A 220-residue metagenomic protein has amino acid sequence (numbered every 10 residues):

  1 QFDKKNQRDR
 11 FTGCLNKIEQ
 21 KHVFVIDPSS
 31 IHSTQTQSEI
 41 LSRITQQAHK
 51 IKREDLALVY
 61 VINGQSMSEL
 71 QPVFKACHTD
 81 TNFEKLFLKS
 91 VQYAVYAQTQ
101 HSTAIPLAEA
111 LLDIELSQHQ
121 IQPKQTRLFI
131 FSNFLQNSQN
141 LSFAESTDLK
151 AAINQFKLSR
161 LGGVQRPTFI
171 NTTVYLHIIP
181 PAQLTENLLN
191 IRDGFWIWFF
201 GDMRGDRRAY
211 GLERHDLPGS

Functional and structural regions predicted by a protein language model:
Q1-N16: Von Willebrand factor
C14-A76, T126-I130: Von Willebrand factor
Q20, F24-I26, T172, H177-S220: P/S/T/G-enriched low-complexity
V25-Q35, V91-A104, P181-L189: Second-shell loop/turn segments in exported
H32-T36, M67-Q71, Q136-L141, L184-N187 (+1 more regions): Extracytoplasmic/secreted cell-surface and envelope-processing proteins
T36-Q46, A104-L112, S146-L161, L188-W198: Well-ordered, non-membrane alpha-helical segments in soluble/globular domains
T79-Q125: Von Willebrand factor
L135-D193: VWA/integrin I-like adhesion module and closely mimicked acidic/polar interface patches used
